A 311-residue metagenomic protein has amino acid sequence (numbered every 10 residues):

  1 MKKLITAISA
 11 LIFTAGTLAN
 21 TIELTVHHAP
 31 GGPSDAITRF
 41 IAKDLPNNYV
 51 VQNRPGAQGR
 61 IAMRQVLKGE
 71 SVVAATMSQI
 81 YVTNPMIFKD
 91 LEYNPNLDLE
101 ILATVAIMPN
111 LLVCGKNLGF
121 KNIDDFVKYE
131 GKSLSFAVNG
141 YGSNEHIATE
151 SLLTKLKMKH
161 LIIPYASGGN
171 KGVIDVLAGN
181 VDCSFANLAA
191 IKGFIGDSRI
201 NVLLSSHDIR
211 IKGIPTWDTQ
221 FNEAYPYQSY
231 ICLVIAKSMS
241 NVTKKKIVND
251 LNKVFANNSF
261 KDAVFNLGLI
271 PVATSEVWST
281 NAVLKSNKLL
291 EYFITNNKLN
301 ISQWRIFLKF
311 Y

Functional and structural regions predicted by a protein language model:
K2-T21: Classical Sec-dependent N-terminal signal peptides that target proteins to the secretory pathway
L18-L97, Y141, E145, T154-D182 (+3 more regions): N-terminal (or domain-start) structured segment
I22, Q65-V73, M86-G168, W217 (+1 more regions): Hinge/capping helix and adjacent helix->loop/strand transition within the periplasmic-binding protein
R39, K43, R64, D124 (+8 more regions): Solvent-exposed, polar/charged alpha-helical surfaces in well-ordered, non-transmembrane soluble domains, broadly
S71-M77, S135, D182-A186, N201-L204: Paired acidic/hydrophobic, glycine-rich loop segments that form the ligand-binding mouth/hinge of periplasmic-binding
M77-S78, K116, N187-A189, S206-H207 (+1 more regions): Short secondary-structure boundary segments
I107, I191-A256, W304-Y311: C-terminal lobe and pocket-closing loops of periplasmic/extracytoplasmic Venus-flytrap solute-binding proteins
T154-K155, H160, K245-Y311: An extracytoplasmic/periplasmic, membrane-proximal ligand-sensing/linker region
